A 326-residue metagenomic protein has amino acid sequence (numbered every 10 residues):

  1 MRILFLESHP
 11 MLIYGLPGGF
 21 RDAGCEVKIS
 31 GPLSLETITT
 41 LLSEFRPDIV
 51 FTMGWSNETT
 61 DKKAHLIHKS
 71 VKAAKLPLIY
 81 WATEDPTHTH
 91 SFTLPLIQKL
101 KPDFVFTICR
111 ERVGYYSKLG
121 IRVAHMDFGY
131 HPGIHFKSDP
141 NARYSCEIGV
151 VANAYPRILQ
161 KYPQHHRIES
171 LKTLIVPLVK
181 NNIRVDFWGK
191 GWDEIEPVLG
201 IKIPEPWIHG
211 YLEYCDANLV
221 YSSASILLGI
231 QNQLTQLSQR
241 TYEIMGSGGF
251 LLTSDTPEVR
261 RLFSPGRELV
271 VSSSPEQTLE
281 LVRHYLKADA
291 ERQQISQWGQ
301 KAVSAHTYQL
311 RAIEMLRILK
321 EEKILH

Functional and structural regions predicted by a protein language model:
M1-L41, F45, G54-L66, F104-Y242 (+1 more regions): Nucleotide-sugar donor-binding catalytic core of glycosyltransferases
E44-F45, L100, H306: Active-site charged/polar residues at nucleotide-handling catalytic sites that mediate phosphoryl, nucleotidyl
V71-E84: Active-site proximal beta-strand in glycosyltransferases
T89-F104, I175: Membrane-proximal helix-turn-helix segments that form the acceptor-binding/catalytic region of lipid-linked
L269-P275, H284-D289: Conserved acidic donor-binding segment of nucleotide-sugar-dependent glycosyltransferases
T278, E291, I295, R311-M315: Hydrophobic alpha-helical packing elements
E291-A305: A short, well-ordered alpha-helix in the C-terminal region of glycosyltransferases
Y308-H326: C-terminal alpha-helical cap of glycosyltransferases
